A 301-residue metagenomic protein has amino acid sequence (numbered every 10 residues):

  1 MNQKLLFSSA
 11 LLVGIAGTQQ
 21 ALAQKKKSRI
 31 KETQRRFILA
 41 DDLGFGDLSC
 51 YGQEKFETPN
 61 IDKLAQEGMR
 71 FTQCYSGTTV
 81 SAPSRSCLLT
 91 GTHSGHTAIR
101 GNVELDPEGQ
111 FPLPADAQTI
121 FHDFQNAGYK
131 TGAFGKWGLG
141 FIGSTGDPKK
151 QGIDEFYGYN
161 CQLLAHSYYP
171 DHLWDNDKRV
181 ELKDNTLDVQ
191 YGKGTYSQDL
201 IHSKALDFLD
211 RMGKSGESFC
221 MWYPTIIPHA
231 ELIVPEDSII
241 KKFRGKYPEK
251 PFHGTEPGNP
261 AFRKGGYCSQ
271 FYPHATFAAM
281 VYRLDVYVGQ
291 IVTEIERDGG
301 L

Functional and structural regions predicted by a protein language model:
M1-I30: Bacterial Sec-dependent N-terminal signal peptides
K26-T33, A40-F56, T72, S76-T79 (+2 more regions): Active-site-proximal cap/lid insertion segments
F45-G132, G143, A165, D175-R179: Active-site segment of extracytoplasmic enzymes that catalyze sulfate/phosphate-ester chemistry
H93-H96, G138, H229: Histidine-centered active-site/metal-ligand motif
K149-G152: Short, structured coil segments at secondary-structure junctions
F156-Y157: Short, well-ordered beta-strand core segments
